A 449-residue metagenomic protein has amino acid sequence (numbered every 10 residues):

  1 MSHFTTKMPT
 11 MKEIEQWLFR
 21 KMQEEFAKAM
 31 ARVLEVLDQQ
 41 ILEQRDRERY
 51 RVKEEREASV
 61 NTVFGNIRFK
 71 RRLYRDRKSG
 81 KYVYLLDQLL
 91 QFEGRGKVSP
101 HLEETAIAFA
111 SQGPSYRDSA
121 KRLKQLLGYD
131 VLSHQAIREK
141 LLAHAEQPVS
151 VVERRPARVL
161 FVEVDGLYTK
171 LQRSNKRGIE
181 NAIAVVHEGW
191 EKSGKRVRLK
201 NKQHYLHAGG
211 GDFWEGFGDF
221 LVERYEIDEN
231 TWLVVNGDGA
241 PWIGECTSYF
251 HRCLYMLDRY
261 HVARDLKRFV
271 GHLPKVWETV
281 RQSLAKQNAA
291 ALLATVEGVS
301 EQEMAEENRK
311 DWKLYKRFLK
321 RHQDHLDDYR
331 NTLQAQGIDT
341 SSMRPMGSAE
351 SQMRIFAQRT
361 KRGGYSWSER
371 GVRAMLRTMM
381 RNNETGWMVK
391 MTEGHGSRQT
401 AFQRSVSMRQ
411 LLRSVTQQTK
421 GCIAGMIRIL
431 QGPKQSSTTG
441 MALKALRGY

Functional and structural regions predicted by a protein language model:
M1-A31, E35, Y74-Y449: Catalytic center-proximal scaffold of phosphoryl-transfer enzymes
A31, D38-R45: N-terminal leader/targeting and assembly helices and adjacent pre-domain segments
L42-S59, N331-T340: Short acidic, Pro/Gly- and aromatic-enriched capping/linker segments at domain boundaries
D46, V63-G65, R77-K81: Short Cys/His-rich metal-coordination motifs, predominantly Zn2+-binding knuckles/fingers
Y50-R68, A157, L167-T169, R173: N-terminal low-complexity, intrinsically disordered segments
R71: Flanking scaffold residues of small Cys/His-coordinated metal-binding clusters
